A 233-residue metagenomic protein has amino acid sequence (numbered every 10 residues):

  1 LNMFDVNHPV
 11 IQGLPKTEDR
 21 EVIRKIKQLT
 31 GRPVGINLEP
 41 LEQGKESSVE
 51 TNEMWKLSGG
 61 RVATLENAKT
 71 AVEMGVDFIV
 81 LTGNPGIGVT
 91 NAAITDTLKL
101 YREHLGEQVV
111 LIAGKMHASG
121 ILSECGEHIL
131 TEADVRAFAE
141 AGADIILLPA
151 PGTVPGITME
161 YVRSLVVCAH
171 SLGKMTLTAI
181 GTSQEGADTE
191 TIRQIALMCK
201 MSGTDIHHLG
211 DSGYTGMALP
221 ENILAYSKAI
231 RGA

Functional and structural regions predicted by a protein language model:
L1-V34, L57-R61, H128: Metallocofactor- and cofactor-centric catalytic cores in central/energy metabolism, strongly enriched
L1-V6, S48-K174, E190-S212, K228: Alpha/beta enzyme core
N7-I11, E42-E46, M217: Short active-site-adjacent helix-start/loop capping segments
I11-L14, R20-I23, L165, M201 (+1 more regions): C-terminal helical cap(s) of enzyme catalytic domains, especially alpha/beta-barrels
K27-S48: Glycine-rich, aromatic-flanked loop segments that form ligand/cofactor-binding clefts across common enzyme folds
E39, M116, G181: Histidine-centered beta-alpha loop that forms part of the nucleotide-sugar donor binding/catalytic region in diverse
K174-E185: Active-site clefts of carbohydrate-active enzymes
